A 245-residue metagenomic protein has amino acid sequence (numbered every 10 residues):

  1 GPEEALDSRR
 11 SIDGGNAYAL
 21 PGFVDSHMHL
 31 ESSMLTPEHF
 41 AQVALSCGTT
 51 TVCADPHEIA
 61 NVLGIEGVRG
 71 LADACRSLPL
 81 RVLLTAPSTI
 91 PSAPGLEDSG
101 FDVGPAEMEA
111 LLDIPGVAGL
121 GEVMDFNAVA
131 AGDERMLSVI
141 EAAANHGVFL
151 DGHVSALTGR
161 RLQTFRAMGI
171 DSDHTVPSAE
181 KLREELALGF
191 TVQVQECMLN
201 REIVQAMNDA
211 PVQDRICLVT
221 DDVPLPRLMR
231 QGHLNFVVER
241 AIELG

Functional and structural regions predicted by a protein language model:
G1-P21: Histidine-rich, glycine-flanked metal-binding segment
N16, H27, G48, L71 (+3 more regions): Divalent metal-coordination and catalytic microenvironments
A17-A41: Di-metal (Zn2+ and/or Mg2+/Mn2+) metal-binding site signature of metallo-dependent hydrolases with the MBL/beta-CASP
G22-L30, V52-A54, V82-A86, A118-E122 (+4 more regions): Hydrophobic faces of well-ordered beta-strands that scaffold small-molecule active sites in alpha/beta enzyme cores
E38-G147: Divalent-metal coordination cores built from histidine and acidic residues
T49-T50, G116-V117, G147, T164-S172 (+2 more regions): Glycine-enriched alpha-helix->loop->beta-strand junction motifs that scaffold or abut catalytic
G121-E180, E196-M198: Divalent metal-binding pocket/active-site signature
N208-G245: His/Asp/Glu-enriched, well-ordered alpha-helical/loop segment that forms or immediately abuts the divalent-metal
